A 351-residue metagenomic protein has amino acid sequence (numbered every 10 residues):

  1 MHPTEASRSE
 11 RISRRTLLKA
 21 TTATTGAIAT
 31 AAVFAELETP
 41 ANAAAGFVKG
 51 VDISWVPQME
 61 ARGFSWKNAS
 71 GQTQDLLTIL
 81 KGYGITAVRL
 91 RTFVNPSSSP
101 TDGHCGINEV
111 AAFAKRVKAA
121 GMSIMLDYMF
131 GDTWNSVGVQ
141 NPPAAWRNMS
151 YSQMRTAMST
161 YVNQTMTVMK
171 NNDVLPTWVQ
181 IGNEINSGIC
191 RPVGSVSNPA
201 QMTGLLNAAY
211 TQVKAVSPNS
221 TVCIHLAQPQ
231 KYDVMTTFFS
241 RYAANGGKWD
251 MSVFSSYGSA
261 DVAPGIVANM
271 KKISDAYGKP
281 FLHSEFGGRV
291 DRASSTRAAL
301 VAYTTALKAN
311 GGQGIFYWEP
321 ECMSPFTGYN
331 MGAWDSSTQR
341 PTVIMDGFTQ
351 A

Functional and structural regions predicted by a protein language model:
M1-I12, A23-A31: N-terminal secretory signal peptides
S9-L18, L37-P40: Twin-arginine (Tat) signal peptide motif
A32-F47, D52: C-terminal segment of N-terminal export signals and the immediately downstream linker at the start of the mature
K49-V51, V88-L90, I124-L126, V179-I181 (+4 more regions): Hydrophobic faces of well-ordered beta-strands that scaffold small-molecule active sites in alpha/beta enzyme cores
D75-Y83, R89-T133, P199-V216: Aromatic-lined substrate-binding rim segments of carbohydrate-active enzymes
I107-N108, S136-F239, G247, V262-A268 (+2 more regions): Active-site cleft segment of glycoside hydrolase catalytic domains centered on the general acid/base Glu
M235-T296: Glycoside hydrolase catalytic-domain groove-lining segments
R292-S294, A298, W318-A351: Aromatic-rich peripheral "rim/lid" segments of glycoside hydrolase catalytic domains that contact and position glycan
